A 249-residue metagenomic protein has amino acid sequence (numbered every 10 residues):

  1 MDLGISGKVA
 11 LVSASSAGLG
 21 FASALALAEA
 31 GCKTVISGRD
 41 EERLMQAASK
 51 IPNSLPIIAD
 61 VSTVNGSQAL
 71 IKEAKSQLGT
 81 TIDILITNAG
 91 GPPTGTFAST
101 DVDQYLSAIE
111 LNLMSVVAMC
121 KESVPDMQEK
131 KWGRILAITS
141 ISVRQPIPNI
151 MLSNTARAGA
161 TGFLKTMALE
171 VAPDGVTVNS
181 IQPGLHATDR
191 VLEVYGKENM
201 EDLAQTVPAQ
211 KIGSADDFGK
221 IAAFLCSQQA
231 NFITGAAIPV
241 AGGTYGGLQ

Functional and structural regions predicted by a protein language model:
D2, Q145, A223, T234-Q249: Short C-terminal tail/terminal secondary-structure segment of NAD(P)H-dependent dehydrogenase/reductase domains
V9, A14-G18: Conserved glycine-rich cofactor-binding loop
I86, A172, T177, I233-G235: Short, small/polar-rich loop/turn modules that mediate ligand/substrate recognition or access, typified
T96-F97, Q104-I109, I135, V191 (+1 more regions): Substrate-binding pocket helix/loop in short-chain dehydrogenase/reductase
P125, L169-E170, N231: Alpha-helical segment proximal to the catalytic Tyr-Lys
L136-A160, L164-P173, L185-H186: Catalytic loop of short-chain dehydrogenase/reductase
V207-F218, Q229: A conserved structural motif in NAD(P)-dependent oxidoreductases
